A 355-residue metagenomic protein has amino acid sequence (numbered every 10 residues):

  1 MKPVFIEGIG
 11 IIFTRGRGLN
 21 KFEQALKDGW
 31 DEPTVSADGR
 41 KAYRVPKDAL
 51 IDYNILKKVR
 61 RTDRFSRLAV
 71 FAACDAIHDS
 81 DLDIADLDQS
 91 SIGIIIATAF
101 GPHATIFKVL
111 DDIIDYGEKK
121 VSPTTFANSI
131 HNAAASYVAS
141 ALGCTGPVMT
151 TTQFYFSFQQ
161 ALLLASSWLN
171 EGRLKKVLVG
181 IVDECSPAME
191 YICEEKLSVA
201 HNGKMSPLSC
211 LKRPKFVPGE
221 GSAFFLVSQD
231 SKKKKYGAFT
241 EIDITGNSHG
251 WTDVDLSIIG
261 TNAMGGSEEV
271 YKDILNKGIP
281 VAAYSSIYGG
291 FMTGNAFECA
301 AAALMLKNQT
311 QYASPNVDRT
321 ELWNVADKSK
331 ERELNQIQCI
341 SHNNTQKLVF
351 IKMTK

Functional and structural regions predicted by a protein language model:
M1-T150, Q159-Q160, S167-E171, G180-K355: Conserved "HGTGT" condensation-loop signature of ketosynthase/thiolase-family condensing enzymes that catalyze
Y155-S157: Catalytic nucleophile serine of serine hydrolases, specifically the conserved "nucleophile elbow" pentapeptide
R173-K175: Alpha-to-beta junction loops
